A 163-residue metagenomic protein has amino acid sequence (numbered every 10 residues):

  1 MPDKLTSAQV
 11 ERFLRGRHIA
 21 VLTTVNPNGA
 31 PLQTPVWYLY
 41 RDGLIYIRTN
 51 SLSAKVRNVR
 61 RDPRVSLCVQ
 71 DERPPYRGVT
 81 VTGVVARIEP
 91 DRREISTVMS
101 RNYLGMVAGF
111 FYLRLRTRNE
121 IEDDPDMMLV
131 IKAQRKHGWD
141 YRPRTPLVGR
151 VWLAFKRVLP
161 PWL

Functional and structural regions predicted by a protein language model:
M1-A20: Short, basic/aromatic recognition patches
M1-L5, R77-L163: Charged, gly/pro-rich active-site loop segments
E11-R12, W37, R57, N119-I121: Short secondary-structure boundary/capping segments
F13-G16, P75, P125: A short, polar/charged loop/turn motif at coil->beta-strand junctions and beta-hairpin connectors
L14-R15, R60-R61, S100, E122: Alpha-helix boundary recognition
H18-I19, R64, L104, K136: Generic structural signal for secondary-structure transition and capping sites
H18-S51, R57-V59, V65-V69, G78-T80: Short beta-strand segments
S53-K55, P74, T145-P146: Short, surface-exposed beta-strand-loop junctions and turns on beta-sheet-rich folds
